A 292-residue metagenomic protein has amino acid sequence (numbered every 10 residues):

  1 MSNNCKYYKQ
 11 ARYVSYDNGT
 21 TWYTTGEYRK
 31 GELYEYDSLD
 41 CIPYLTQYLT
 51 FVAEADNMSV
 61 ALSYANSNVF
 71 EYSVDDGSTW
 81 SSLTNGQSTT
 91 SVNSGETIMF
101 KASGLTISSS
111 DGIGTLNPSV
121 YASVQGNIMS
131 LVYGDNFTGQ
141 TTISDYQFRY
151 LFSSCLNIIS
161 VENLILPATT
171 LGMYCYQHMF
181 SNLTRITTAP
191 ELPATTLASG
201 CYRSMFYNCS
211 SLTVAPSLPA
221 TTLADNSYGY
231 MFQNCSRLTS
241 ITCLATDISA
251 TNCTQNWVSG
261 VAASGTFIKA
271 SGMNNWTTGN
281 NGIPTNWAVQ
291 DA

Functional and structural regions predicted by a protein language model:
M1-E54, M58-A61, V289-A292: Enriched but not universal
C41-A292: Solvent-exposed loop and capping/linker segments of extracellular ligand-binding repeat ectodomains
